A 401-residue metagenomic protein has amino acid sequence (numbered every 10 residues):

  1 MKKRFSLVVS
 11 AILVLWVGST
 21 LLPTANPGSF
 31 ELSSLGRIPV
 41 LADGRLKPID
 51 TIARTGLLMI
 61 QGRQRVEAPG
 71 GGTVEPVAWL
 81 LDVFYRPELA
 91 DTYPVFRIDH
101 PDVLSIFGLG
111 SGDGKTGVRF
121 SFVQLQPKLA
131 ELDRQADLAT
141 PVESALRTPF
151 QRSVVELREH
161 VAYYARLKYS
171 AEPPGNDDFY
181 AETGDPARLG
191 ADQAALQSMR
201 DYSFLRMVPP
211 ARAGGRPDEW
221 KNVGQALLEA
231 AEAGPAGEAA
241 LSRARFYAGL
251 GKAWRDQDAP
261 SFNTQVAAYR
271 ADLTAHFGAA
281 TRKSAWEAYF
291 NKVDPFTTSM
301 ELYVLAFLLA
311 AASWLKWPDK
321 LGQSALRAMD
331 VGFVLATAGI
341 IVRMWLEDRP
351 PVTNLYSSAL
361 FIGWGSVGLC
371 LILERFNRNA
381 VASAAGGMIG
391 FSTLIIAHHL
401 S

Functional and structural regions predicted by a protein language model:
M1-T24: Hydrophobic alpha-helical transmembrane signal-anchor segments
K3, L21-K292: Soluble extramembrane regions of membrane proteins in the secretory/endomembrane system
S10, E31, G237, A244 (+3 more regions): Amphipathic, alpha-helical segments enriched in basic
A280-L400: Core alpha-helical transmembrane segments of integral membrane proteins
